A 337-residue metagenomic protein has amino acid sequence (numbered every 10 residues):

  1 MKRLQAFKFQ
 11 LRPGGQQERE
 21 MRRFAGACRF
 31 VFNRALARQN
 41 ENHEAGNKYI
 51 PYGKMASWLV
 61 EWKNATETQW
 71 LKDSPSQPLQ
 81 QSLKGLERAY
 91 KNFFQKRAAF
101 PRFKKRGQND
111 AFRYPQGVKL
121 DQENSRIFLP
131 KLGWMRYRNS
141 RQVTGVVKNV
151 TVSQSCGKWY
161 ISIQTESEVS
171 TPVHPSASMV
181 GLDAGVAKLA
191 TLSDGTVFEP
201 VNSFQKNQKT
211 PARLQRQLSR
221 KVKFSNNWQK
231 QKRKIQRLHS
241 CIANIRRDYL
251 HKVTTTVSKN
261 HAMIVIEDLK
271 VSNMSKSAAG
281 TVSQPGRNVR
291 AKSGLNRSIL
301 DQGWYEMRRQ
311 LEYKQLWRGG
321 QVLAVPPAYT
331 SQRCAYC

Functional and structural regions predicted by a protein language model:
M1-L79: Gly/serine-rich nucleotide phosphate-binding loop at the start of the catalytic core of nucleotide/ADP-ribose-handling
Q5, R19, K131, N139-V146 (+1 more regions): Positively charged, helix-rich recognition surfaces that bind polyanionic ligands
G15, A25-G26, L36, N92 (+3 more regions): Short glycine-rich, polar/acidic loop-and-turn segments at beta strand-coil junctions
L36-H43, Y90, F94-P101, S167 (+1 more regions): Long, hydrophobic, amphipathic alpha-helical segments used as structural scaffolds
G53-S155, G280, R297, D301: Acidic carboxylate diad motif detector
